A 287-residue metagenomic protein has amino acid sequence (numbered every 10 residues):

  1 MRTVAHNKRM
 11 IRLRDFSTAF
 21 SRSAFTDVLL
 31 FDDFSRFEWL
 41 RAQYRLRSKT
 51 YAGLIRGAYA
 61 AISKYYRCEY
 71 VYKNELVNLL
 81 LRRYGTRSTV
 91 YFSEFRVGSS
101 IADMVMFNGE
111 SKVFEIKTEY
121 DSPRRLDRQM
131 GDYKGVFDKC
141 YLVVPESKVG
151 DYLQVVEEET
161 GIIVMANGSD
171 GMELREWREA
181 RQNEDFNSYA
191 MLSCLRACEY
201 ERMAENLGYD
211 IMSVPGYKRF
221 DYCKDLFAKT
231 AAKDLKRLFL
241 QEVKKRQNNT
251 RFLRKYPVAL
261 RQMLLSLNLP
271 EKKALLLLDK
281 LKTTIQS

Functional and structural regions predicted by a protein language model:
M1-Y66: Interdomain/boundary linker segments immediately adjacent to catalytic/signaling cores
K64, Y70-N108: Active-site metal-binding core of divalent-cation-utilizing nuclease and nuclease-like domains
M104-Y120: Conserved catalytic cores of phosphodiester-cleaving nucleases, focusing on short active-site segments
N108-E110, A166-D170: Short acidic-glycine loop/turn motifs at beta-strand connectors
Y120-A166: Catalytic cores of nucleic-acid endonucleases
G171-K245: A conserved mid-domain beta-alpha-beta active-site/ligand-binding segment of alpha/beta enzyme cores
L226-S287: C-terminal, charge/polar-rich interaction regions
